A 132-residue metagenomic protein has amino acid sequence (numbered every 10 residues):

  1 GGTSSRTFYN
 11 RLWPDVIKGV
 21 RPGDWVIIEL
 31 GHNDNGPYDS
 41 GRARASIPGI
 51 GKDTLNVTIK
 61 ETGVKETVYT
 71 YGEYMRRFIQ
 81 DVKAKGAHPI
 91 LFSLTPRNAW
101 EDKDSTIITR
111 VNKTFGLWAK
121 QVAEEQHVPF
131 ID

Functional and structural regions predicted by a protein language model:
G1-T3: A short beta-strand-loop structural module common to alpha/beta enzyme folds
S5-N10, G23: Domain-wide signal for the mature, well-folded portions of proteins, strongly enriched in nucleus-encoded organellar
P14-D132: Alpha-helical cap/lid subdomain in secreted, periplasmic, or secretory-pathway luminal O-acyl-processing enzymes
